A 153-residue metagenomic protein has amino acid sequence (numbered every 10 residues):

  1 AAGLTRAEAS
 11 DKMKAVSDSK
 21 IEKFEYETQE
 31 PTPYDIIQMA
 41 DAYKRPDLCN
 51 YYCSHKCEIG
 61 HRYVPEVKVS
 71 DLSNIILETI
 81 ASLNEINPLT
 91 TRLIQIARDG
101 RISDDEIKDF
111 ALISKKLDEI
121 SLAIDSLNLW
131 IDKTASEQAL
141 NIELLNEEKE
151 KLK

Functional and structural regions predicted by a protein language model:
A2-K23: Short alpha-helical DNA-recognition segment
M13, F24-E25, D35, Y43: DNA major-groove recognition helix of helix-turn-helix
Y34-Y52: DNA major-groove recognition helix of helix-turn-helix/homeodomain DNA-binding modules
I37, L77-N87, A111-D125: Generic structural signal for well-ordered, non-transmembrane alpha-helical segments in soluble/cytosolic regions
Y52-A81, T134-K153: Short, charged recognition helix plus adjacent turn of helix-turn-helix-like nucleic-acid-binding domains
V67-D71, N87-D109: Acidic, glycine-anchored loop motifs typical of Ca2+
K108-K153: Glycine-rich, aromatic-bearing surface loops/beta-hairpins
